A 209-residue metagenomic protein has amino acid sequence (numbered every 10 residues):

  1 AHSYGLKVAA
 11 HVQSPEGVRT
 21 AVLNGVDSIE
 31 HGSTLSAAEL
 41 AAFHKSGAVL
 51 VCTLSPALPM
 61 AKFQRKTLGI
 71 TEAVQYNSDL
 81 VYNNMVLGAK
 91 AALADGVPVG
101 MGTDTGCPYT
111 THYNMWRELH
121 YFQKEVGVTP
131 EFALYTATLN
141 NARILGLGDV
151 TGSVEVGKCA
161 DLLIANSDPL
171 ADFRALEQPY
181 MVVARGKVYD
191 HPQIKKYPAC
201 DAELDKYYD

Functional and structural regions predicted by a protein language model:
A1-N83, G100, G106, A142-L145 (+1 more regions): Active-site core of metal-dependent hydrolases
S3-Y4, A73, V81-D168: His/Asp/Glu-enriched, well-ordered alpha-helical/loop segment that forms or immediately abuts the divalent-metal
A21, A61-K62, T111-H112, R174-A175 (+1 more regions): Short glycine-/acidic-enriched loop or helix-start segments at secondary-structure transitions that form or flank
L23-V26, A94, G127, L176: Alpha-helix termination/capping residues and helix-transition junctions
A38, Y121, E177: Basic, amphipathic juxtamembrane/active-site segments that coordinate anionic phosphate or diphosphate groups
A137-L139, V156-D201: C-terminal cap of metal-dependent C-N hydrolases
A199, K206-D209: Topogenic and prosegment regions of secretory-pathway hydrolases and membrane enzymes
